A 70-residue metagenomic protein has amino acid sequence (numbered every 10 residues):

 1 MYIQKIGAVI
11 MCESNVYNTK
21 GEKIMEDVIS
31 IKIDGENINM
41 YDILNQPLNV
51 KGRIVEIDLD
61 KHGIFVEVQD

Functional and structural regions predicted by a protein language model:
M1-I10: Short, Lys/Arg-enriched N-terminal segments with co-localized hydrophobic residues within the first ~10-30 amino acids
N15-K20, M25-D70: Compact, glycine-rich, soluble single-domain proteins
